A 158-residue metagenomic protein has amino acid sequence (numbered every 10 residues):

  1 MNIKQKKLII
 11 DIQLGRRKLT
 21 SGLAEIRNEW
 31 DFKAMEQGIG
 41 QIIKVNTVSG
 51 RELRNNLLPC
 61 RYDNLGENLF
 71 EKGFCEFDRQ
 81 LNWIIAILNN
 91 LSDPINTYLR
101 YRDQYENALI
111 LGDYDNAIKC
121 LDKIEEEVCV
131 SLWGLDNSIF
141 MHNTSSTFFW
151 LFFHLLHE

Functional and structural regions predicted by a protein language model:
I3, K7-I26, W30, L81-R100: TPR-adjacent "capping" and linker segments in tetratricopeptide-repeat scaffold/adaptor proteins
I42, F77-L88, Y114-I124, T147-E158: Alpha-helical repeat scaffolds
R51-G66, S92-R102, V128-L135, F148-F149 (+1 more regions): Generic helix N-cap/helix-start motif at coil->alpha-helix transitions
E52, K72-R79, N89-N96, G112 (+1 more regions): Residues within HEAT/ARM-like alpha-solenoid scaffolds
Y62-L81, N107: Short, charge-rich, low-complexity alpha-helical interaction segments
N96-C120, E126-E127: Alpha-helical segment of the N-proximal tetratricopeptide repeat
Q104-A108, G134-N143: Conserved small-residue packing positions in alpha-helical repeats and bundles
L111-G112, E126-V130, H142-F148: Alpha-helix capping and inter-helical loop/turn segments
